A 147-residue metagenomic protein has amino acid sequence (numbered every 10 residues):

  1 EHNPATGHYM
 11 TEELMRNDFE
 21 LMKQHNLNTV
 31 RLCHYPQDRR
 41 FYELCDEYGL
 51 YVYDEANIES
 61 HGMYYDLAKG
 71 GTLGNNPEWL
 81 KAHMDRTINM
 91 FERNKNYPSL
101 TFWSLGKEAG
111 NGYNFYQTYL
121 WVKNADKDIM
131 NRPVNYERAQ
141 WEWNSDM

Functional and structural regions predicted by a protein language model:
E1-Y65, K69-Y116, V134: Active-site-adjacent substrate/metal-binding segments within catalytic domains of carbohydrate-active enzymes
Y116-M147: Extracellular glycoside hydrolase catalytic/binding regions
